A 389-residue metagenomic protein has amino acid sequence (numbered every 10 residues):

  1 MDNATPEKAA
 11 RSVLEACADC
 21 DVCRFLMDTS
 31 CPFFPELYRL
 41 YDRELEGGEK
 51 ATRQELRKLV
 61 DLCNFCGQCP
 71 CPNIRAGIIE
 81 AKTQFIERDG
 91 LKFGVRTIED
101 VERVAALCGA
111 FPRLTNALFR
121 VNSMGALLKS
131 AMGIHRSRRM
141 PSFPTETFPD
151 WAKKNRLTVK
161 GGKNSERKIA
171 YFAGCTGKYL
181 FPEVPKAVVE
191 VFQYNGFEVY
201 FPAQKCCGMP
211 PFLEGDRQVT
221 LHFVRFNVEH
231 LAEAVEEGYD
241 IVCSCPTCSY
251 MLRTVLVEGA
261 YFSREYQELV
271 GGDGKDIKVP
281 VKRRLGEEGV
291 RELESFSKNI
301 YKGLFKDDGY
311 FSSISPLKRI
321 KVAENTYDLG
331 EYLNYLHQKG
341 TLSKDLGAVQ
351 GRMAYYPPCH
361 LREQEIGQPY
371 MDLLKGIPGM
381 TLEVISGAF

Functional and structural regions predicted by a protein language model:
M1, T5-A9, M27, C31 (+4 more regions): Intrinsic structural disorder
M1-N3, D28-D61, P72-E99: Non-heme iron-sulfur electron-transfer modules
D2-D19, G48-R57, F192-N195, L231 (+1 more regions): Short, intrinsically disordered, charge-biased short linear motifs at domain edges
D2-E7, E44-L45, K50-A51, H222 (+2 more regions): Mixed-charge, polar/low-complexity N-terminal
R11-P32, Q54-I74, V104-C108, Y179 (+2 more regions): Cysteine-centered iron-sulfur cluster-binding motifs in ferredoxin-type domains/subunits of redox enzymes
R75-F389: Iron-sulfur cluster-binding electron-transfer modules in prokaryotic oxidoreductases
